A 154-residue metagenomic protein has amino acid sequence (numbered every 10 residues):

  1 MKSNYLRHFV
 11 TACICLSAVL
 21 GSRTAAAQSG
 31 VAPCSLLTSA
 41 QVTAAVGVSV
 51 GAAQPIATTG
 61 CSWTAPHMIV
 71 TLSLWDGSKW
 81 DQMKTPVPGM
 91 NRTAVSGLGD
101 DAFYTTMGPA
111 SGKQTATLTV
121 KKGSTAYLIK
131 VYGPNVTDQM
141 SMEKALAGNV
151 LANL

Functional and structural regions predicted by a protein language model:
M1-C13, A18-S22: Bacterial N-terminal signal peptides that target proteins for export
T11-C13, A32, T59: Secreted/extracellular small peptides and ectodomain modules produced from precursors
L16-A18, L37, T64: General secretory precursor processing signal
R23-A27: Sec/Tat signal peptide C-region and signal peptidase I cleavage site
Q28, R92-L154: A short, solvent-exposed beta-edge/loop patch
A32, L36-L37, P55, T137-K144: Soluble non-cytosolic domains of exported or imported proteins
P33-V46, V150: Short, non-transmembrane alpha-helical segments in secretory-pathway proteins
A40, A44-T115, K122: Short, solvent-exposed recognition patches
